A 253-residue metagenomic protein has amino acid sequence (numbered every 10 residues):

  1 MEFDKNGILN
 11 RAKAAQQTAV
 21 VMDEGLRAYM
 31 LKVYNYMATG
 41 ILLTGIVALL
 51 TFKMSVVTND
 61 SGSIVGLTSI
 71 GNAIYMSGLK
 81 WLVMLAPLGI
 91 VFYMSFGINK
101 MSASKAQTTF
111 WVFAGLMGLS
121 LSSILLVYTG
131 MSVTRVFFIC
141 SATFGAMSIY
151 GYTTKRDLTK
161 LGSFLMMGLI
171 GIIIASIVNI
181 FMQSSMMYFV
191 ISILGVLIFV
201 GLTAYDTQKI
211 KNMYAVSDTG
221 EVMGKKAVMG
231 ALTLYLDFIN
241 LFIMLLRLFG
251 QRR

Functional and structural regions predicted by a protein language model:
M1-R253: A hydrophobic alpha-helical transmembrane-helix feature that marks the membrane cores and membrane-interface segments
